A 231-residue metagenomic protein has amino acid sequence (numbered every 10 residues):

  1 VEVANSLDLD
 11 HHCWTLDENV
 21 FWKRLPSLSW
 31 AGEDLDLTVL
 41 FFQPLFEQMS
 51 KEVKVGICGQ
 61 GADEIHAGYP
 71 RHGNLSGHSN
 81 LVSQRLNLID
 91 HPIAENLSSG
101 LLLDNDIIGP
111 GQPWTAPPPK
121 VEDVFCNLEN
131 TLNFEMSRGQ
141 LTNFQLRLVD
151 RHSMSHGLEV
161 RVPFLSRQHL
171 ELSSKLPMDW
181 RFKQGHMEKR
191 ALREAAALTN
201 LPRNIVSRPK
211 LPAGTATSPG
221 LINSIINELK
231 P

Functional and structural regions predicted by a protein language model:
V1-T199, A213-E228: ATP-dependent adenylate-handling active sites, centered on carboxylate activation for C-N bond formation
P202-L211: Conserved S-adenosyl-L-methionine
P231: Acidic, carboxylate-rich catalytic segments that either coordinate divalent cations
